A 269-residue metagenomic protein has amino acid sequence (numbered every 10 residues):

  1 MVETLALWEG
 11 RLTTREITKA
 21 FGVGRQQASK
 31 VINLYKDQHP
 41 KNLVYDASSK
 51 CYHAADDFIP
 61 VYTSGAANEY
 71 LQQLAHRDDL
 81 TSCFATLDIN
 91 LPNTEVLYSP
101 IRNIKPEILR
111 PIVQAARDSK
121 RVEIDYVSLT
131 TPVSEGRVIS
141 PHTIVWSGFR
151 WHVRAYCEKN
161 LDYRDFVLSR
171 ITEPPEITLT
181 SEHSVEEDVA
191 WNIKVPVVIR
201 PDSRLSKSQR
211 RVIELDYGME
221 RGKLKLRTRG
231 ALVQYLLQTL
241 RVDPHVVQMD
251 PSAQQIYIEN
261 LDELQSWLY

Functional and structural regions predicted by a protein language model:
M1-S64, S252-Y269: Short, basic/aromatic recognition patches that contact phosphate-bearing ligands
M1-T4, E69-Q73, A231-V242: Short, hydrophobic/amphipathic alpha-helical patches that form generic packing surfaces within helical domains
K19-A20, P100, L224: Conserved aromatic-histidine-acidic binding/catalytic patches
Q38, P174, T239-D243: Conserved short hydrophobic interaction patches
A54-E123, V127, T239, V246-M249: Bulky hydrophobic/aromatic content
L91-P201, S208: Core beta-strand-centered patch of the WYL/Sm-like small regulatory domain
N192-Y269: Polybasic (Lys/Arg-rich)
